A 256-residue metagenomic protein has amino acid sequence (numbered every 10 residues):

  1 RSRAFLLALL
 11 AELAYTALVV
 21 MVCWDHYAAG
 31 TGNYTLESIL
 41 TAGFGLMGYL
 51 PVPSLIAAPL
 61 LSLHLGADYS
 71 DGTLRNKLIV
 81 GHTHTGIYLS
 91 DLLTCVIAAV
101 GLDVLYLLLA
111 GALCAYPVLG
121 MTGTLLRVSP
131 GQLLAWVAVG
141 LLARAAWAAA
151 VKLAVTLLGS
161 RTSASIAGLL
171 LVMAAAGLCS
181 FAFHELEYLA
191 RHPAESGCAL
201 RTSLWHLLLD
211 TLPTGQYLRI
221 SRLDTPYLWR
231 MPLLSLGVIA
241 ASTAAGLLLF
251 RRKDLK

Functional and structural regions predicted by a protein language model:
R1-R3, H82-T83, G159-R161: Short loop-to-helix capping motifs
A4-H64, L89-G159, H184, H192 (+2 more regions): Secretory targeting signals
F5-A8, K77, I87, S163-S165: Alpha-helical transmembrane segments and their helix-entry boundary regions
A8-Y15, S163-A175: Central hydrophobic cores of alpha-helical transmembrane segments in multi-pass integral membrane proteins
G32, L189-A190, L255-K256: Short, Lys/Arg-enriched, Gly/Pro-containing loop segments at transmembrane-helix junctions of multi-pass membrane
L61-V80, H84-T85: Transmembrane helix boundary and interhelical loop/hinge segments in multi-pass membrane proteins
D68-Y69, A146, A150, L158-T162 (+1 more regions): Transmembrane alpha-helices and adjacent helix-loop boundaries
L234-K256: Junction motif at the cytosolic side of a transmembrane helix
